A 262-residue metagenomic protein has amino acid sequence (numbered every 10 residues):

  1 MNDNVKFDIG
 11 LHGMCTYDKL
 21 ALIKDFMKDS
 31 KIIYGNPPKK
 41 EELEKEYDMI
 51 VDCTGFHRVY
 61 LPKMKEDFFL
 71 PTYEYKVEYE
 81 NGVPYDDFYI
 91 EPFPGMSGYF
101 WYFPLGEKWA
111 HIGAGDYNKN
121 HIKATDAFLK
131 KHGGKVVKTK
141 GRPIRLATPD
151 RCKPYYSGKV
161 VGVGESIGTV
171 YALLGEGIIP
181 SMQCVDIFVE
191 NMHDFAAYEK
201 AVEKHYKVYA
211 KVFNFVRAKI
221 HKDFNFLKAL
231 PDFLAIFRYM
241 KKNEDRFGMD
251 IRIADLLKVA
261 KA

Functional and structural regions predicted by a protein language model:
M1-G35: A conserved beta-strand/loop capping segment in the N-terminal third of enzymes that catalyze redox or closely related
D25, A127, C184-I187: Alpha-helical scaffold segments in soluble metabolic enzymes
K28-Y156, G168-V170: Predominantly flavin-linked oxidoreductase catalytic cores and closely associated redox partners
V136, K153-P154, V189-K228: Active-site-proximal substrate-binding core of FAD-dependent oxidoreductases
V160-G162: Residue-level marker for buried hydrophobic side chains located in beta-strands that build the well-ordered beta-sheet
G164-S166: DG-centered beta-turn motif at the end of beta-strands
V170-M192: A conserved FAD-binding loop/helix module that cradles the flavin
D223-A262: C-terminal auxiliary extensions adjacent to catalytic cores
